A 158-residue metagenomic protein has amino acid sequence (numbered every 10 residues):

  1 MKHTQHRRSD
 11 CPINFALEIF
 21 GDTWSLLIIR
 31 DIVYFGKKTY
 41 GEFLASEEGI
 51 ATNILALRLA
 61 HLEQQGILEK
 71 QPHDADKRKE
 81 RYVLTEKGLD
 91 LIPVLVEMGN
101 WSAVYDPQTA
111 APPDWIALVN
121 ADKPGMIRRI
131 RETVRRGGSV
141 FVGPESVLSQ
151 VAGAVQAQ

Functional and structural regions predicted by a protein language model:
M1-F20, A157: N-terminal leader segment of winged-helix/HTH proteins
R7, G49, L89-I92: Short, conserved loop/turn and helix-capping segments at secondary-structure boundaries that abut family-defining
C11-A51: N-terminal helix-turn-helix DNA-binding core of bacterial DNA-binding proteins
G21, D74-E97: Basic, amphipathic "hinge/linker" alpha-helix immediately C-terminal to the N-terminal HTH DNA-binding motif
G41, A60, E80: Residues within the helices of the helix-turn-helix
S46-K77: Canonical helix-turn-helix DNA-binding module
P93-Q158: C-terminal regulatory/oligomerization modules of transcriptional regulators
